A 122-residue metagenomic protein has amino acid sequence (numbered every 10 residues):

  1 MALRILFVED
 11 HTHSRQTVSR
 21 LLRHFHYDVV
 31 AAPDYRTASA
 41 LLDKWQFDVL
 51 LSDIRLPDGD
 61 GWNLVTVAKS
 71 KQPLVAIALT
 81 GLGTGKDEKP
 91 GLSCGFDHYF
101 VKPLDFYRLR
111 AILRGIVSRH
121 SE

Functional and structural regions predicted by a protein language model:
E9: Conserved acidic carboxylate
T12-V30: Two-component/phosphorelay signaling modules centered on CheY-like receiver
A31-V49, K89: Acidic, metal-coordinating helix/loop segments flanking the phosphotransfer/catalytic sites of two-component signaling
D34, D60-N63: Acidic catalytic/metal-coordinating carboxylates
D53, T80: Active-site residues of response regulator receiver
W62-P73: Short amphipathic alpha-helix used as the core "switch/output" element in two-component signaling
N63, G83-Y99, A111: Alpha4 helix (beta4-alpha4-beta5 surface) of REC/receiver domains from two-component response regulators
L104-R114: C-terminal output helix
